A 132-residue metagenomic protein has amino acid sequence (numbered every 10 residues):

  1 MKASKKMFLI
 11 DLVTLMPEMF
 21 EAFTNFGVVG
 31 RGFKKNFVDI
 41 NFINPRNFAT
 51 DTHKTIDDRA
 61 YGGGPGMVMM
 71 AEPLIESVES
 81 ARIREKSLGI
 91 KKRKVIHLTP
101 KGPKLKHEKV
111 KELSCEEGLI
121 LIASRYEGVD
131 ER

Functional and structural regions predicted by a protein language model:
K2-A81, E85: N-terminal nucleotide/polyanion-binding subdomain common to many enzyme families
F23-G27, E108, R132: Generic recognition of short, well-ordered alpha-helical segments
R46, V129-R132: Acidic-glycine-rich active-site phosphate/pyrophosphate-binding loop
M70-R125, V129-D130: S-adenosyl-L-methionine/SAH cofactor-binding core of RNA-modifying enzymes
